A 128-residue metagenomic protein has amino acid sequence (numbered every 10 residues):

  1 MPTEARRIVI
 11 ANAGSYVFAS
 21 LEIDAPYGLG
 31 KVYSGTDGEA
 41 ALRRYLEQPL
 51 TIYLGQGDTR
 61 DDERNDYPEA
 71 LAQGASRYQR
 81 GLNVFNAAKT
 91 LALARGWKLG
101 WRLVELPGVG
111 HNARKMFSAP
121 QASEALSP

Functional and structural regions predicted by a protein language model:
M1-P2, E39-R44, A94-R95, P128: Surface-exposed acidic, glycine-flexible loop patches that form ligand/cofactor-binding and adhesion interfaces
E4, Q48, W97-L99: Residue-level signal for beta-strand positions within conserved beta-sheet cores that form or flank
R6-T90: The feature captures the conserved acid-bearing segment of alpha/beta-hydrolase catalytic domains
N65, F85-P128: C-terminal catalytic histidine-bearing segment of alpha/beta-hydrolase fold enzymes
